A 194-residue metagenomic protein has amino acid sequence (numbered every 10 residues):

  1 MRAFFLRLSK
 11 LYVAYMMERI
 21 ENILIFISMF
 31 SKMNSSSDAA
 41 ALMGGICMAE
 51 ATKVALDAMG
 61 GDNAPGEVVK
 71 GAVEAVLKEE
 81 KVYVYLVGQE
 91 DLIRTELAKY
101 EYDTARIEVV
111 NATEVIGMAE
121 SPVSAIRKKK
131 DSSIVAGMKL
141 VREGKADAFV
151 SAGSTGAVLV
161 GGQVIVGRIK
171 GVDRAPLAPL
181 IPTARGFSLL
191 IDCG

Functional and structural regions predicted by a protein language model:
M1-F5, E108, R185, G194: Short intrinsically disordered, low-complexity coil segments enriched in acidic
A3, V13-A14, E18-E21, D38-A41: Acidic, Ala/Val/Gly-enriched low-complexity intrinsically disordered segments
F5-L6, S31: Short hydrophobic targeting helices and cationic amphipathic motifs that mediate membrane/organellar targeting
S9-L11: Short, intrinsically disordered low-complexity segments enriched in Ser/Thr with adjacent Pro
N22, F26-Q163: Contiguous, glycine/small-aliphatic-enriched amphipathic segments in soluble metabolic enzymes
A58, C193-G194: Short, histidine-centered active-site or binding-site loop motifs used for metal coordination, general acid-base
V160-C193: Short, acidic/small-residue loops that bind anionic groups at enzyme active sites
